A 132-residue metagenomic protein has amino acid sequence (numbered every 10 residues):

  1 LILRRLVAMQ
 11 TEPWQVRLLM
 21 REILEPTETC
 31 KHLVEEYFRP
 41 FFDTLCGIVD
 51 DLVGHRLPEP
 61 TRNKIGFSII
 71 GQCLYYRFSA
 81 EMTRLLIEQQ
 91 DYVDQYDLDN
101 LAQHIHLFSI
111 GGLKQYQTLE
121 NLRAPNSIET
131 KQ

Functional and structural regions predicted by a protein language model:
L1-T11, R39-N63, S68-Q132: C-terminal peripheral helix-coil segments that are non-catalytic and often amphipathic
Q10-H32, A80-I87: Amphipathic alpha-helical segments used for helix-helix packing
L18-E22, E36, S68, Q72: Short acidic/histidine-centered micro-motifs embedded in hydrophobic/aromatic stretches that mark compact functional
M20, T27-I48: A contiguous binding-surface segment within folded domains or other stable secondary-structure elements
